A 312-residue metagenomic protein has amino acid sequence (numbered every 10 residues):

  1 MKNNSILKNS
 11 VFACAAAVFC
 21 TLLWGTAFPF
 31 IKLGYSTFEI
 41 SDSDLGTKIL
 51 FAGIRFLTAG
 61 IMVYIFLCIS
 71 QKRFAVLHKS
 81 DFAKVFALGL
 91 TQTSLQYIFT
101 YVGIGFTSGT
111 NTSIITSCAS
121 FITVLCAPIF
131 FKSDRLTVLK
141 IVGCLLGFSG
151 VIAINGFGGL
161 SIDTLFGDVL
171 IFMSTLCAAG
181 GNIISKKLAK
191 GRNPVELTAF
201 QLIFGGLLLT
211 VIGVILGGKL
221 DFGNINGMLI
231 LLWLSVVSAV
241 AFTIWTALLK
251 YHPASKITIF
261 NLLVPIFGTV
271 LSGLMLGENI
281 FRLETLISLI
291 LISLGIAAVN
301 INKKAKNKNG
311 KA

Functional and structural regions predicted by a protein language model:
M1-L50, L160-K187, I230-L231, K311-A312: Glycine-/small-residue-enriched transmembrane alpha-helix faces in small-molecule transporters and effluxers
N9-C14, D44-T47, L77-A83, G156-C177 (+2 more regions): Juxtamembrane helix-entry segments on the extracytoplasmic side of multipass membrane proteins
F19, I54, T93, Y97 (+3 more regions): Helix-helix packing/entry segments at the starts of transmembrane helices
G25, P29, L57, G89-S94 (+10 more regions): Hydrophobic/small/kink-forming positions within alpha-helical transmembrane segments of polytopic membrane proteins
G34, F51, G103, I129-K132 (+7 more regions): Hydrophobic/aromatic residues within transmembrane alpha-helices of multi-pass small-molecule transporters
E39-Q92, I122-C126, L146, C177-G181 (+1 more regions): Transmembrane alpha-helices of multi-pass small-molecule transport proteins
V63, L125-C126, L136-G156, L209 (+3 more regions): Hydrophobic transmembrane alpha-helices of multi-pass small-molecule transport proteins
C68-T112, A153, L234-H252: Specific transmembrane alpha-helical segments of multi-pass solute transporters/efflux pumps, especially DMT/EamA
